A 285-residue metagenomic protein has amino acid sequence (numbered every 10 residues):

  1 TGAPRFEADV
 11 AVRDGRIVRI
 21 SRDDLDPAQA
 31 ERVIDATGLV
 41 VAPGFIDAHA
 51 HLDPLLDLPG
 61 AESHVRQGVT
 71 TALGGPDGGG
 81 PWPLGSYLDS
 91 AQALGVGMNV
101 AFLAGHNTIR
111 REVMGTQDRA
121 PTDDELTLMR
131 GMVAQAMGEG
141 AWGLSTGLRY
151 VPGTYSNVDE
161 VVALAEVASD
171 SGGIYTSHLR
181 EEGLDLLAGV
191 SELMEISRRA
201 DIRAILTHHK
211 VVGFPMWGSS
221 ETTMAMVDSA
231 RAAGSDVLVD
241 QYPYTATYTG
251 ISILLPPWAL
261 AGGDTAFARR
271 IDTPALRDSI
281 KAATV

Functional and structural regions predicted by a protein language model:
T1-G44: Histidine-rich, glycine-flanked metal-binding segment
A36-V41, F45, A50, L58-T146 (+4 more regions): Divalent-metal coordination cores built from histidine and acidic residues
P43, L73-G74, L144-L148, I174-H178 (+1 more regions): Short beta-strands and strand-loop turn motifs
G44-L55, Y175-E181: Histidine-centered catalytic micro-motifs
W82, A120-T127, V151-S156, G183-L187 (+1 more regions): Active-site glycine- and acidic-residue-rich loops that bind and position anionic ligands or nucleotide-like cofactors
G85-Q92, T108-R119, L148, A200 (+1 more regions): Polyanionic/metal-chelating signatures
S86-D89, L128-G131, D159-D170, S191-E195 (+1 more regions): Alpha-helical scaffolding segments of alpha/beta enzyme cores, especially the outer helices of TIM-barrel or partial
Q135-L193: Divalent metal-binding pocket/active-site signature
